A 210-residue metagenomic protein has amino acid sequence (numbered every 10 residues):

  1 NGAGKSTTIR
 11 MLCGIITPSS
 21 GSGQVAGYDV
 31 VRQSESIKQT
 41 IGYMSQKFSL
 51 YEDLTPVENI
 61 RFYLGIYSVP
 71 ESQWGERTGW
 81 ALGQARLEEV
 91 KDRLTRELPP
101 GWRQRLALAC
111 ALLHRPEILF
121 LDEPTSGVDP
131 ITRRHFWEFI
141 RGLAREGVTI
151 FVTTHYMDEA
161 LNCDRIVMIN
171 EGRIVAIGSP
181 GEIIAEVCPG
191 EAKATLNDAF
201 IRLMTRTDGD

Functional and structural regions predicted by a protein language model:
D53, L94-G101: Conserved ABC ATPase signature
R61, G65, P70-V90: Conserved ABC ATPase "signature" region
L108, F136: Hydrophobic anchor residue at the start of the ABC signature
R115: Conserved catalytic motifs of ABC-family nucleotide-binding domains
L119-D122: Catalytic Walker B motif of ABC-type/P-loop ATPase nucleotide-binding domains
I177-G178: ABC ATPase "signature
